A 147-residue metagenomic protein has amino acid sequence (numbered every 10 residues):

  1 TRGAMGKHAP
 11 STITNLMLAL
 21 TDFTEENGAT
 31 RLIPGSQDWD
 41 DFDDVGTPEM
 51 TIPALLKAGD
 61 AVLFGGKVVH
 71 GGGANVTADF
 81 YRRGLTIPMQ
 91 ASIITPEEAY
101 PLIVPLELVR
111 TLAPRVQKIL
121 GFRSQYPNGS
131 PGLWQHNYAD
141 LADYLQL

Functional and structural regions predicted by a protein language model:
T1-L56, I94-V104: Catalytic core of non-heme Fe(II) oxygenases with the double-stranded beta-helix
F23, K67-V68: Short Ser/Thr-interspersed hydrophobic loop/turn segments at strand-loop and sheet-helix junctions that line or gate
V68, G73-L147: Non-heme Fe(II)/2-oxoglutarate
